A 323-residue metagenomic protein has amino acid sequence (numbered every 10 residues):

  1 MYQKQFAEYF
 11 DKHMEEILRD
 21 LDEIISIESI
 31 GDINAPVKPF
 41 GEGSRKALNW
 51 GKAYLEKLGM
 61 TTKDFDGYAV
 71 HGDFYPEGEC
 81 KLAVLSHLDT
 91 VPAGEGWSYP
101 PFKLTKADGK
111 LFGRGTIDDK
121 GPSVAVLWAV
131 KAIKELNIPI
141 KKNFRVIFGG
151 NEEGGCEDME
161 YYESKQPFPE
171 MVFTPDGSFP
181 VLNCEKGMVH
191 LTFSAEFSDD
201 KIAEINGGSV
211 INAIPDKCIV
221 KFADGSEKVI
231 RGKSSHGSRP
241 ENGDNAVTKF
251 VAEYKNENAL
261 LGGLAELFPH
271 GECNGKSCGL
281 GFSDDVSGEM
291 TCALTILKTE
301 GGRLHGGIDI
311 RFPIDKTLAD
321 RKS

Functional and structural regions predicted by a protein language model:
M1-L85, T90-A93, R303-I308: N-terminal helical capping/dimerization or prosegment-like subdomains of hydrolases acting on amide or phosphate bonds
G51, S123-I133, Y162, F222 (+1 more regions): Buried hydrophobic packing segments
G59-D64, K106, K201-I202, E227-K228: Short secondary-structure junctions
T62, G72, L104, F193 (+1 more regions): A structural signal for short hydrophobic beta-strand segments in well-ordered beta-sheet cores
H71-D73, G109-G113, E227-R231, G306: Generic recognition of long tandem-repeat/solenoid scaffolds
C80-F148, E153-G154, K165: Active-site metal-coordination/substrate-binding segment of hydrolases, especially metallo-dependent peptidases
E153, M159-D315: Midchain, well-structured core segments that form catalytic/ion-binding scaffolds
S323: Conserved small/polar residues in nucleotide/adenosyl-binding loops
